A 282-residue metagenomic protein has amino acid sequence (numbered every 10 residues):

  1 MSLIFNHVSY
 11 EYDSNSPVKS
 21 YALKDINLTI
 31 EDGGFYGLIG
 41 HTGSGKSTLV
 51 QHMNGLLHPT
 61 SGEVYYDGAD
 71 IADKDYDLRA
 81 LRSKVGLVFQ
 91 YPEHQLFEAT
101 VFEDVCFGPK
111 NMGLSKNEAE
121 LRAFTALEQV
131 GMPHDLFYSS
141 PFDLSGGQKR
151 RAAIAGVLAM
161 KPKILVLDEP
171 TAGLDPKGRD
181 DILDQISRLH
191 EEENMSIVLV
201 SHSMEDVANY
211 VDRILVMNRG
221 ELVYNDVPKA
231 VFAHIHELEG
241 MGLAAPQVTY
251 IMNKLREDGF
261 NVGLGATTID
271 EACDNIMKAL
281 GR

Functional and structural regions predicted by a protein language model:
N54: Helix-to-loop junction immediately C-terminal to a conserved catalytic motif
G62-D73, L81: Conserved ABC transporter NBD signature motif
E118-D135: Conserved ABC ATPase "signature" region
S140-L144, Q148: Conserved ABC ATPase signature
K161: Conserved catalytic motifs of ABC-family nucleotide-binding domains
L165-D168: Catalytic Walker B motif of ABC-type/P-loop ATPase nucleotide-binding domains
R219-G220: Conserved ABC ATPase "signature" C-loop
